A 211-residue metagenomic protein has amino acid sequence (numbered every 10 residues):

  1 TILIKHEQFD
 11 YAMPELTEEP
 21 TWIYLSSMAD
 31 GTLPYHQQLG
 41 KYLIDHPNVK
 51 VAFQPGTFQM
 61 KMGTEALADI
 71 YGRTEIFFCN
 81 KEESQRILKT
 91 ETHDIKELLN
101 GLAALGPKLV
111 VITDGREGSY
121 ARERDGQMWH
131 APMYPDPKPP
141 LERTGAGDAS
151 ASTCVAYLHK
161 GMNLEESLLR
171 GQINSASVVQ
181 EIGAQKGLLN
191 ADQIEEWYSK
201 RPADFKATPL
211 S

Functional and structural regions predicted by a protein language model:
T1-H6, M28-D30, F53-Q59, I87-T90: Short, flexible loop segments at the rims of nucleotide/cofactor-binding pockets, characterized by
T1-P34: Conserved phosphate-binding/catalytic loop of the ribokinase/pfkB sugar-kinase fold
I2, F77, G187: Residues that recognize and position ribonucleotide moieties
H6, C79, M133-P135: Active-site donor-binding loop signature of nucleotide-sugar glycosyltransferases
S27, P55, K81, D114 (+1 more regions): Glycine-rich, N-terminal phosphate-binding loop of Rossmann-like dinucleotide-binding domains
T32-L33, I87, Y120, L188: Glycine/Thr-rich phosphate-binding loops of Rossmann-like dinucleotide-binding domains
G40-K50, F58-W129, P139: Conserved phosphate/ATP/ADP-binding segment of small-molecule kinases
T92-S211: Conserved phosphate-binding/catalytic region of the ribokinase-like
